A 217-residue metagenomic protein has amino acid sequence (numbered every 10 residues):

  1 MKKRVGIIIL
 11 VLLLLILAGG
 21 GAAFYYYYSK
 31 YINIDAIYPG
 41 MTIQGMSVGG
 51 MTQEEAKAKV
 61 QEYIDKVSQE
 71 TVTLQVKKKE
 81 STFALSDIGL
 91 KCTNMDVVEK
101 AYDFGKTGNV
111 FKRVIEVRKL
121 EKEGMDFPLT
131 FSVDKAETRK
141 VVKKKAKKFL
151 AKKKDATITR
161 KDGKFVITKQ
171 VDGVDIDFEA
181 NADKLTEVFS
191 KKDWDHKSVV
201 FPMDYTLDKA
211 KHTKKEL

Functional and structural regions predicted by a protein language model:
K2-L217: Surface-exposed, secretory/extracytoplasmic low-complexity segments enriched in Ser/Thr/Asn/Gly/Pro
